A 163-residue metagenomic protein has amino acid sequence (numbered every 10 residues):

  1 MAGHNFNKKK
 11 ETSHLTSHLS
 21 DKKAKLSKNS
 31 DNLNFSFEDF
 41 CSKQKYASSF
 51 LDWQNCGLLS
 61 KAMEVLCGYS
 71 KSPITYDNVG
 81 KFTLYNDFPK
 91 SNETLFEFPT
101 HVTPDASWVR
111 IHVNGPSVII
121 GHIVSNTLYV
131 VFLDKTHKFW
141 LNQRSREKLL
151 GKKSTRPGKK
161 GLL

Functional and structural regions predicted by a protein language model:
M1-V113, T127-L163: Basic, Lys/Arg-enriched alpha-helical interface segments
G115-S117: Short coil-to-beta-strand transition motifs
